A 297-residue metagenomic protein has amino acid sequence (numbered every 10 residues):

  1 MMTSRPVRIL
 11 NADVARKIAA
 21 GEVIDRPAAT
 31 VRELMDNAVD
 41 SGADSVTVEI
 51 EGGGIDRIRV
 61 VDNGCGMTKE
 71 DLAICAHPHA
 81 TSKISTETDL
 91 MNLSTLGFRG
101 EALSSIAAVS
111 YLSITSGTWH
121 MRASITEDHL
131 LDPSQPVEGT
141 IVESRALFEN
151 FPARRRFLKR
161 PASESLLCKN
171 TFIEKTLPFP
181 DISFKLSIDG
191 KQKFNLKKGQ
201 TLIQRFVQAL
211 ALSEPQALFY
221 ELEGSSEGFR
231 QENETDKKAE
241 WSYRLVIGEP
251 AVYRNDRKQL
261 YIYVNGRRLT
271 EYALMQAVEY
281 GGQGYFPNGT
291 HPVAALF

Functional and structural regions predicted by a protein language model:
M1-K159, C168: GHKL (Bergerat-fold) ATPase N-terminal catalytic module, capturing the glycine-rich phosphate-binding loop and acidic
L34, S41, S45, L90 (+1 more regions): P-loop NTPase nucleotide-binding module
G42, G54, P180, T290-P292: Short loop/turn segments at connectors of secondary-structure elements within structured domains
S45-T47, S183-K185, V293-A295: Residues at or immediately flanking beta-strands
G52, S225, L296-F297: A short beta-turn/loop motif at secondary-structure boundaries
T88-A277: Glycine/threonine-rich ATP-lid/beta-loop region of ATP-binding domains
A162, K191, E279, Q283-F297: Long, charged, helix-prone linker segments
